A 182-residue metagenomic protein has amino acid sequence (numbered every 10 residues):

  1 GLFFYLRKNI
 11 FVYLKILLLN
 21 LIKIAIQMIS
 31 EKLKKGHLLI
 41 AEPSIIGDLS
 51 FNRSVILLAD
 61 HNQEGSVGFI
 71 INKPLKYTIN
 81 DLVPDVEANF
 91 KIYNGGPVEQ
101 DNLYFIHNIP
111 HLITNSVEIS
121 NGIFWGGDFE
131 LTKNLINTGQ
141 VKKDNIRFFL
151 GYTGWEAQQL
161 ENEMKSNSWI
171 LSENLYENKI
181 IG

Functional and structural regions predicted by a protein language model:
F4-L6, L14-L17, L21: Short hydrophobic targeting helices and cationic amphipathic motifs that mediate membrane/organellar targeting
M28-F149, T153-G182: A short aromatic-anchored loop/beta-hairpin motif
